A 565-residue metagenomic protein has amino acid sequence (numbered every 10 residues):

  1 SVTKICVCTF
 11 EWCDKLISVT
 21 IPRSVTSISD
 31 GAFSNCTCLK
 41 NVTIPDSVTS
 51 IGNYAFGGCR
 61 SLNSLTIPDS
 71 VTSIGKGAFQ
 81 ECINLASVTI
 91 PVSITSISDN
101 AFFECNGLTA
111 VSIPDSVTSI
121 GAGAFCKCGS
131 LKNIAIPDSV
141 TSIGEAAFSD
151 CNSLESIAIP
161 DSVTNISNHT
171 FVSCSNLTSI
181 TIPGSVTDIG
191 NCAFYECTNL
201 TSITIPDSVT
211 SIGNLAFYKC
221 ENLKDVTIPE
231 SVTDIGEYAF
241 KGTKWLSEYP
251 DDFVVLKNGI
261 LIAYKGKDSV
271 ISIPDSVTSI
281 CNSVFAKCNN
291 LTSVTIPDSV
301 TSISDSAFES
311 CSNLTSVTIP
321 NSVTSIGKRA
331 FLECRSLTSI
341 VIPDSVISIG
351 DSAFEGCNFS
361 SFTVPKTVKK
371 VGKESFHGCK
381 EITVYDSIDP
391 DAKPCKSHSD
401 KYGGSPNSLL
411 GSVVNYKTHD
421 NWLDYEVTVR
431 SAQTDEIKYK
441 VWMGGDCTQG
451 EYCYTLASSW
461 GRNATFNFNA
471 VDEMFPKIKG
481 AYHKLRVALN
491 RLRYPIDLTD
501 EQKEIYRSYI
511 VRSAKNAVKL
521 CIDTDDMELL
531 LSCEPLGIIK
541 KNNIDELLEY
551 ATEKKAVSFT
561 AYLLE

Functional and structural regions predicted by a protein language model:
S1-K4, C13-S27, T37-S50, R60-S73 (+17 more regions): Structural signature of tandem-repeat unit edges
C6-E11, S29-S34, G52-G57, G75-Q80 (+12 more regions): Consensus positions within tandem repeat domains that build extended binding/scaffold surfaces
L492-D500, E504-S508, N516, L530 (+1 more regions): Charged, low-complexity intrinsically disordered segments and flexible loops
L530-C533, L563: Conserved hydrophobic site in ankyrin repeats
S558-E565: Charge-dense, extended regions
